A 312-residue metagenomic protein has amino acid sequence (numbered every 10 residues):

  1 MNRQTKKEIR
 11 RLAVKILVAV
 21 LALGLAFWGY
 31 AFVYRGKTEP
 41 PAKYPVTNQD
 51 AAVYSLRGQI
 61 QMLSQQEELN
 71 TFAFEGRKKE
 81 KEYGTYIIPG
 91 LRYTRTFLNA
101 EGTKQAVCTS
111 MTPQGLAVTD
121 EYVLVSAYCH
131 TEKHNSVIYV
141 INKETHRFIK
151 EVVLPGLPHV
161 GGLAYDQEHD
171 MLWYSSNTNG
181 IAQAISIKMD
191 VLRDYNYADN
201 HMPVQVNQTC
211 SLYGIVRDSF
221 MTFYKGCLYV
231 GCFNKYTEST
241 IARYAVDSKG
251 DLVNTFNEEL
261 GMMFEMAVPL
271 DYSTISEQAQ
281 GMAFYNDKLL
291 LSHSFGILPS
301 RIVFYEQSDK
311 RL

Functional and structural regions predicted by a protein language model:
Q4-T103: Sequence/structural signature of beta-propeller modules and their immediately flanking N-terminal secretory/stalk
T94-H134: Beta-strand-rich domains and repeat architectures in extracellular enzymes and scaffolds, especially beta-propellers
K104-C108, V152-G156, T209-G214, L270-I275: Surface loop/turn motifs at the tips and blade-to-blade linkers of beta-strand repeat domains
A106-T119, A164-D170, G214-Y229, I275 (+1 more regions): Structural signature of eukaryotic scaffold interfaces centered on beta-propeller domains
M111-T112, T145-H169: Blade-loop segments of beta-propeller domains
Y128-H130, S176-N179, F233-Y236, D287 (+1 more regions): Short loop/turn segments immediately following the C-termini of beta-strands
E132-Y139, G180-V191, Y236-D247, I297-S308: Structural motif
D271-L312: Loop/turn-rich, solvent-exposed surfaces of beta-rich toroidal or solenoidal domains
